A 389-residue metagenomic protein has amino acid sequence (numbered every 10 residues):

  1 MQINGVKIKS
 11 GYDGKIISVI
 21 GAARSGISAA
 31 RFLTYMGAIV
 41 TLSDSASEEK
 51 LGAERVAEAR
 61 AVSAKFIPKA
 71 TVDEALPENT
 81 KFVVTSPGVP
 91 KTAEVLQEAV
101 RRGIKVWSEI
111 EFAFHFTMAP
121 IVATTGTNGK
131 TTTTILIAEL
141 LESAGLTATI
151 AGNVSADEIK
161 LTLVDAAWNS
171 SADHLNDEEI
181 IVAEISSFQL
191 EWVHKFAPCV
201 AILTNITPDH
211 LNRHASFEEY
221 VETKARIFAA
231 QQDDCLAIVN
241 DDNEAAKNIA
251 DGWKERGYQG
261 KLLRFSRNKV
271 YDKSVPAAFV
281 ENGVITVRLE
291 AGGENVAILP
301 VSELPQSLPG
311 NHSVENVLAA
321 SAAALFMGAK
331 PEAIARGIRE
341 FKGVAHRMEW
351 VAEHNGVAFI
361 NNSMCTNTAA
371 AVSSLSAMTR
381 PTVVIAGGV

Functional and structural regions predicted by a protein language model:
M1-S108, F112: N-terminal leader/targeting and accessory segments in enzymes
N4-I16, S28-M36, P300-V389: Nucleotide phosphate-binding/pyrophosphate-handling subdomain across enzymes that bind or process nucleotide phosphates
I20, S43-S45, T85-S86, A151 (+3 more regions): Thr-Gly-centered strand-to-loop micro-motif
A23, A46-E48, V154, D242-N243 (+1 more regions): Residues in the short beta-alpha loop(s) of Rossmann-like NAD(P)-binding domains
A23-R24, P90, N128-T132, V314 (+2 more regions): Residue-level detector of alpha-helix initiation sites
T34-Y35, D73-T80, P87-D241, A245-Q259 (+1 more regions): Phosphate-binding loop of NTP-binding sites
T41-D44, I67-A70, W107-E111, G152 (+3 more regions): Beta-strand->loop->alpha-helix junctions that form or flank phosphate-binding loops in nucleotide-handling enzymes
I137, F279-P300, V344-A352: Acidic-glycine-rich active-site phosphate/pyrophosphate-binding loop
